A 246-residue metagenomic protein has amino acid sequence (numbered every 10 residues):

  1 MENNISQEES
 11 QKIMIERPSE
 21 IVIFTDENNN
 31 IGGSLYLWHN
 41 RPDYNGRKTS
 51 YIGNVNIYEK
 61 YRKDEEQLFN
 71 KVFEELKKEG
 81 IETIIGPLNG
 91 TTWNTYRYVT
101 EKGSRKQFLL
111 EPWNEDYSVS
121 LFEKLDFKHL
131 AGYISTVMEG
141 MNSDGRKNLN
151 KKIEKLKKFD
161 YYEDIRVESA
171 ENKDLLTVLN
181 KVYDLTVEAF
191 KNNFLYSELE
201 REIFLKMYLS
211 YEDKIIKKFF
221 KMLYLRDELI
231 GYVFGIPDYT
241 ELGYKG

Functional and structural regions predicted by a protein language model:
M1-R17, I21-T25, K48-Y51, Y161-I203 (+1 more regions): Short amphipathic alpha-helix that is part of the acyltransferase structural core
E2-E111, K214, Y224-G246: Conserved donor-binding loop and adjoining core beta-sheet/short helix segment in diverse acyl/aminoacyl transferases
L68-R166: Acyl-donor-binding surface of acyltransferase catalytic domains
D144-I153, N172-K173, T177, V233: Conserved adenosyl
L199-D213: Beta-rich nucleic-acid/ligand-interaction surfaces
